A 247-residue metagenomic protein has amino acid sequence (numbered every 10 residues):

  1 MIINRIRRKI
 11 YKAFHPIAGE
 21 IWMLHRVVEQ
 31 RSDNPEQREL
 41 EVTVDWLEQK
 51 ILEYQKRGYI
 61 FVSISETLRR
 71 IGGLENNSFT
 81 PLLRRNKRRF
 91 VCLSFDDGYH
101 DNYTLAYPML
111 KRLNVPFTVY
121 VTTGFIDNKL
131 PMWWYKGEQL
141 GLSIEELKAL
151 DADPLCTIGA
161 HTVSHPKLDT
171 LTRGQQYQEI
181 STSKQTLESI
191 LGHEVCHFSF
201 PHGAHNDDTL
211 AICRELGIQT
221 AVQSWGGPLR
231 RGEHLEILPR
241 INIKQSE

Functional and structural regions predicted by a protein language model:
M1-L93, D101, T170-E247: C-terminal active-site subregion of NodB/CE4 polysaccharide deacetylases
R5-K9, L105, W133-P154, S181: Alpha-helical scaffolding within the catalytic cores of extracellular/periplasmic polymer-degrading hydrolases
W22, R26, I158-P166: Histidine-centered catalytic micro-motifs
P35, L40, N128-L142: Aromatic- and acidic-residue-enriched segments that line the glycan-binding/catalytic groove of carbohydrate-active
Q55, P108-V115, L140-A160, R214: Acidic (Asp/Glu)-rich catalytic clusters
Y99-H100, S164: Short active-site segment of divalent metal-dependent hydrolases/proteases that encodes the spacing between
N114-K136: A short, conserved beta-to-alpha structural element at the edge of catalytic cores that scaffolds binding
